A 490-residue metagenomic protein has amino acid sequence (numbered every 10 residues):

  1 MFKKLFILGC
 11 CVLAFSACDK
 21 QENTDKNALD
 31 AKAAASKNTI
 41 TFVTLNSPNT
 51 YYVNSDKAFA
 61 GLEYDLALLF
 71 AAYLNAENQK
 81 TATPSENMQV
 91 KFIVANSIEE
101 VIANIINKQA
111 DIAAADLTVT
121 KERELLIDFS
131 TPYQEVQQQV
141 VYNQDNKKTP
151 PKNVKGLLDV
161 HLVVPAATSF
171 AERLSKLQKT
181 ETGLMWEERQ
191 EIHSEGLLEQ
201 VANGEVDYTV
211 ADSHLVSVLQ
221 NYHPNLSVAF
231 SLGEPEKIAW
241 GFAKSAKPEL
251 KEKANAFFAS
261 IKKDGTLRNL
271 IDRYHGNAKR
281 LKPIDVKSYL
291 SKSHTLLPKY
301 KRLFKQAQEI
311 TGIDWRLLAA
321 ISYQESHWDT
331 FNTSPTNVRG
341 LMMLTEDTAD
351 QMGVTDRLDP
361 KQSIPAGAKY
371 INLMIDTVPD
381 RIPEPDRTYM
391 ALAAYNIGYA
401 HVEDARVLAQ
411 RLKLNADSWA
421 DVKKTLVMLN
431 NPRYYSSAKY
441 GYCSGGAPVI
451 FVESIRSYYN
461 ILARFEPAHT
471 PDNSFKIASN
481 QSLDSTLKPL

Functional and structural regions predicted by a protein language model:
D19-E22, A31-K32, G61-Y73, Q144-F170 (+5 more regions): Extended ligand-binding regions for polar small-molecule ligands
K20-L125, E187-E191: Extracytoplasmic small-molecule ligand-binding "clamshell" domains of the periplasmic binding protein/Venus flytrap
T39, T44-S47, P132-K148, E195 (+3 more regions): Periplasmic-binding protein-like
T41-N49, K57-E77, V136-H193, S291-H294 (+1 more regions): Bilobed "Venus flytrap"/periplasmic-binding protein-like clamshell domains and structurally analogous long
A114-L126, S175-K176, E199-E234, E403-D404 (+1 more regions): A ligand-binding cleft/hinge motif common to bilobed small-molecule-binding domains
A278-H327, K361-I364, V378-P379, P467 (+1 more regions): Export/targeting segments at the very N-terminus of extracytoplasmic proteins
F331-T355, P360-L373, N431, I455: Substrate-binding/active-site groove segments that recognize and process beta-1,4-linked N-acetyl-hexosamine
Y389-I461: Catalytic and substrate-binding regions of cell-wall glycan-acting enzymes that process beta-1,4-linked
